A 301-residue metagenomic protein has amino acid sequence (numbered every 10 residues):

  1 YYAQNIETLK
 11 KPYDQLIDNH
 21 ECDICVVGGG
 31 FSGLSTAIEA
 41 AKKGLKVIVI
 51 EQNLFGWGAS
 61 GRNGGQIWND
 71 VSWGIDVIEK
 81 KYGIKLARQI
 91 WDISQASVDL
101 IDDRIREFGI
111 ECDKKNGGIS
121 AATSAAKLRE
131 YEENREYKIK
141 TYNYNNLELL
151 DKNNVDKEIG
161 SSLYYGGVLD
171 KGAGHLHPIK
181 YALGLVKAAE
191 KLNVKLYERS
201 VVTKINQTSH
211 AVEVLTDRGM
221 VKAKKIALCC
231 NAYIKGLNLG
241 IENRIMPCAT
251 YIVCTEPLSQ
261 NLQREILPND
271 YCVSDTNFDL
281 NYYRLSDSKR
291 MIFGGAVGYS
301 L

Functional and structural regions predicted by a protein language model:
Y1-I24, K42: Extreme N-terminal leader/targeting segments of oxidoreductases
Y1-N5, W73-E79, D103-G117, A122-G184: Flavin (FAD/FMN) cofactor-binding and adjacent substrate-gating region of FAD-dependent oxidoreductase domains
C22-V49: N-terminal Rossmann-like FAD-binding beta1-loop-alpha1 element of flavoenzymes
K42-R62: Glycine-rich FAD pyrophosphate-binding loop
R62-D92: Glycine-rich active-site loop/strand segments that organize a redox cofactor
K85-D103, E133: A non-catalytic, amphipathic alpha-helix used as a structural packing/dimerization or gating element in enzyme scaffolds
D99, F108-K115, V202-K204, G219-L301: Active-site substrate-recognition segment that forms the wall of the catalytic cavity or substrate channel
Y137, S162-K224: Helical element adjacent to the flavin cofactor pocket in flavoenzyme catalytic cores
